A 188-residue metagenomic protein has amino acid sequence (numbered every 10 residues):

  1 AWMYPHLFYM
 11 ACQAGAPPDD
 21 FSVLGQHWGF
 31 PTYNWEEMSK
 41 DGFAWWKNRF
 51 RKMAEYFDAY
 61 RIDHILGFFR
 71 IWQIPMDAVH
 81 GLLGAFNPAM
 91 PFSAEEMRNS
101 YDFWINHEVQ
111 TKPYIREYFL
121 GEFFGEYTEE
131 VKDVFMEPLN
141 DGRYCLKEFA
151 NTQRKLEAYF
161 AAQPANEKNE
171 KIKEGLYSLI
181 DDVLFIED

Functional and structural regions predicted by a protein language model:
A1-D188: Catalytic cores of glycan-processing enzymes that make or break glycosidic bonds
